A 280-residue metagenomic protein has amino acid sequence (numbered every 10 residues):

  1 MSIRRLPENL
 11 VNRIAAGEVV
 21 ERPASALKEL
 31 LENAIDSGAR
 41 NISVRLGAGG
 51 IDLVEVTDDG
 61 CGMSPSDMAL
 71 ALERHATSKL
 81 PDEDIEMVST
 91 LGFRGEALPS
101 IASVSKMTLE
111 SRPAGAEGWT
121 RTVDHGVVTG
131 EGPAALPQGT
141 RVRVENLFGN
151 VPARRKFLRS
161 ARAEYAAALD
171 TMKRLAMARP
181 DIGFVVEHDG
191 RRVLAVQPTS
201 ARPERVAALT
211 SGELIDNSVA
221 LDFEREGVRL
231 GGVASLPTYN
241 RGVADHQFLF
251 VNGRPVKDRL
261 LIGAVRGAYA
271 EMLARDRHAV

Functional and structural regions predicted by a protein language model:
M1-V280: N-terminal phosphate-binding caps/lids of nucleotide- and nucleic-acid-binding domains
